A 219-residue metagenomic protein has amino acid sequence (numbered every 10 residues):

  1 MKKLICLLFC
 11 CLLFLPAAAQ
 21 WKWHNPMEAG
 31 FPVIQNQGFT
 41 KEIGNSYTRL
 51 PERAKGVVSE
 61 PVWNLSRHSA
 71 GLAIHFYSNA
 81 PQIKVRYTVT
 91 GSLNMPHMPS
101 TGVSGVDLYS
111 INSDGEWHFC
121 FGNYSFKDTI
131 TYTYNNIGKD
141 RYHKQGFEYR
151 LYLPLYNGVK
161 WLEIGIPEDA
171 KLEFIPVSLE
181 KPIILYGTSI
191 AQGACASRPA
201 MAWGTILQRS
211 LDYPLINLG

Functional and structural regions predicted by a protein language model:
L4-L15: Sec-dependent N-terminal signal peptides
L15, L218-G219: Short, intrinsically disordered, charge-balanced linker/junction segments flanking boundaries in proteins
A19-P182: N-terminal secretory targeting modules
W161-E163, A194-R198, L218: A short secondary-structure junction signal
E180-M201: Catalytic nucleophile-elbow at a beta strand-turn-alpha helix junction centered on a G-D-S/GDSL motif, marking
P182-L185, P214-L218: Structural recognition of the beta-strand scaffold that forms the well-ordered cores of secreted hydrolase catalytic
G204-N217: Short helix-loop-beta junction
